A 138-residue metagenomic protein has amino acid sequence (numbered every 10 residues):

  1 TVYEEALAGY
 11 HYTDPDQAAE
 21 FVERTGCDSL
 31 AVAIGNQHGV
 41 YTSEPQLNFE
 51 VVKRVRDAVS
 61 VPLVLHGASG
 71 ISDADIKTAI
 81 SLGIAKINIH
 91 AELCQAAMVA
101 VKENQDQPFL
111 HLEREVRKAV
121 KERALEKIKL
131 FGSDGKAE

Functional and structural regions predicted by a protein language model:
T1-A58, D73, K77-I89, Q95-K102 (+2 more regions): Alpha/beta enzyme core
D57-G67: Short beta-strand/loop segments at the ligand-binding rim of alpha/beta enzyme cores
P108-R117, F131-E138: Flexible, glycine/charged-enriched surface loops at secondary-structure junctions
E115-E126: A non-catalytic, amphipathic alpha-helix used as a structural packing/dimerization or gating element in enzyme scaffolds
